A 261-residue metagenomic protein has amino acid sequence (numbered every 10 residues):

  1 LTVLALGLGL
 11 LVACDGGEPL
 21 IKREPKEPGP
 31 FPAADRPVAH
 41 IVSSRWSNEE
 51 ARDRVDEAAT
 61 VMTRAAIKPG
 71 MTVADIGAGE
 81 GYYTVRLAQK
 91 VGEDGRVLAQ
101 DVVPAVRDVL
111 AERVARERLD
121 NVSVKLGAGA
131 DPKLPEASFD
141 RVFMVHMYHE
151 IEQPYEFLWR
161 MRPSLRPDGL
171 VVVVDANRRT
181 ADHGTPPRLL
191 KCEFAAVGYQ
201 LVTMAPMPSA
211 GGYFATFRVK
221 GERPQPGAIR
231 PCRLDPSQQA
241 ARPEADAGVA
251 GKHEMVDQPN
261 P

Functional and structural regions predicted by a protein language model:
L11-A13: C-terminal motif of bacterial Sec signal peptides marking the signal peptidase cleavage site
D15-A66, M71-A74: Class I SAM-dependent transferase core
A74, G79-P132: Class I SAM-dependent methyltransferase SAM/SAH-binding core
A88-Q89, Y155-L170: A short glycine-rich, Lys/Arg-flanked "PGG" loop and its adjoining helix->strand segment in the class I
A130-V142: A short acidic, Gly/Pro-enriched loop at the edge of an enzyme's catalytic core that lines a small-molecule cofactor
D140-P154: A short SAM/SAH-binding and catalytic strip from SAM-dependent methyltransferases
V172-E193: Conserved class I S-adenosyl-L-methionine
P206-A245, H253: Core SAM-dependent methyltransferase catalytic element
